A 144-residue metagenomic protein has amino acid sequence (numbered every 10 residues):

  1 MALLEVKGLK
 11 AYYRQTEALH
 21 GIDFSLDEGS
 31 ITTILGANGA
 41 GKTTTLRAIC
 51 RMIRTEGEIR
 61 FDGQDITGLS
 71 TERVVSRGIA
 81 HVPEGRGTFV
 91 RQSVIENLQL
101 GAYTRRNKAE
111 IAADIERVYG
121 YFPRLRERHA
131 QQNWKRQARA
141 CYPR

Functional and structural regions predicted by a protein language model:
A2-R144: Glycine-rich phosphate-binding loops of nucleotide-dependent enzymes
